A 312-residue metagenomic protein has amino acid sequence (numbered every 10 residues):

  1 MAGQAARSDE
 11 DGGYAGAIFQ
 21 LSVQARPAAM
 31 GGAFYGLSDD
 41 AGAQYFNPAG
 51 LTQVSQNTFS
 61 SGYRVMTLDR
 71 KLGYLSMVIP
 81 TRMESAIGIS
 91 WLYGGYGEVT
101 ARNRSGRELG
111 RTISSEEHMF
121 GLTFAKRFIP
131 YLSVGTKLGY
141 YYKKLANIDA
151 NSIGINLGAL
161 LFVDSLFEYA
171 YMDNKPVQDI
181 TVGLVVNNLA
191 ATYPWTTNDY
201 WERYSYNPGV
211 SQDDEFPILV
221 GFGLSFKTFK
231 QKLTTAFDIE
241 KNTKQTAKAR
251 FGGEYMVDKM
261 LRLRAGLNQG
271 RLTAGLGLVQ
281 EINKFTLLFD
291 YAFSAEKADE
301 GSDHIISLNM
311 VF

Functional and structural regions predicted by a protein language model:
G3-A28, Y35, K71-F312: Outer-membrane beta-barrel porins/channels
R26-T52: Single transmembrane alpha-helix segments in multi-pass membrane proteins
G32-F34, N57-T67: Short strand-turn segments of transmembrane beta-barrel domains in outer membranes, especially the first one or two
Q44-Y45, S60, W201: Alpha-helix termini
P48-S55, M66, M77-M83, R127: Outer-membrane beta-barrel pore proteins
